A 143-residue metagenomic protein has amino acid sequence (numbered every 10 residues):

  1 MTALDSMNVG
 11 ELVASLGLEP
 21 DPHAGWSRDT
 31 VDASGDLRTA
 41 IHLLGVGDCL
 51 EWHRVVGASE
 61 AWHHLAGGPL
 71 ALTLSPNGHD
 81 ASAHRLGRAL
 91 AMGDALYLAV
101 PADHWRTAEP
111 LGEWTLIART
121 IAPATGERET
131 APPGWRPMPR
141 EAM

Functional and structural regions predicted by a protein language model:
M1-L98, W105-A108, G112-T115, R119-M143: Non-catalytic, conserved peripheral segments adjacent to functional cores
